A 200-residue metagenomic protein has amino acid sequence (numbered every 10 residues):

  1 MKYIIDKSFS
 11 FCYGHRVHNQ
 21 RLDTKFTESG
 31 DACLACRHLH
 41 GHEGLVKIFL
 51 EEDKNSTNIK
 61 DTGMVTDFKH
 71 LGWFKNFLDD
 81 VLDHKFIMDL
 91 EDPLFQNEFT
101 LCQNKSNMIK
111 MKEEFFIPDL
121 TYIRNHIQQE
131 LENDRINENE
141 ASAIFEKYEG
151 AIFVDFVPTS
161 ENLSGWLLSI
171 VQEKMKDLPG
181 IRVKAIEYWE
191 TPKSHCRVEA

Functional and structural regions predicted by a protein language model:
M1-A200: Charge-rich, low-complexity N-terminal segments
